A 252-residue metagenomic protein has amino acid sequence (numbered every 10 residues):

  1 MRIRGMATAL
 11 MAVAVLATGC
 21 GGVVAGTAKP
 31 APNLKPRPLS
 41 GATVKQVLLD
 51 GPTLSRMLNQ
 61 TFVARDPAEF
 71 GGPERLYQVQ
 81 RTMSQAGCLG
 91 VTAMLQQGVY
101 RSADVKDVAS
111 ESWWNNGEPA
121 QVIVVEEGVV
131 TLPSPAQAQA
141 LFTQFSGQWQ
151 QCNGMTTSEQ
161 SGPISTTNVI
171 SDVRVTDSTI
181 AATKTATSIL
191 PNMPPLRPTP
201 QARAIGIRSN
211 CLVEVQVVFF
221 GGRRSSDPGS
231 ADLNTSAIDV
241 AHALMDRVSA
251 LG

Functional and structural regions predicted by a protein language model:
M1-V13: N-terminal export and membrane-targeting signals
L16-G19: C-terminal motif of bacterial Sec signal peptides marking the signal peptidase cleavage site
G21-V24: Bacterial signal peptide processing site
K29-P52: Post-signal peptide N-terminal segment of mature Sec-exported envelope proteins
F62-A202, D232, S236-D239, G252: A small/polar (G/S/T-enriched), proline-flanked helix-loop surface module common in exported/cell-envelope proteins
P195-G222: Short, well-structured beta-strand
V218-S236: A short acidic/glycine-rich loop-to-helix N-cap element
V240, L244-M245: Anionic, Ser/Thr-rich low-complexity intrinsically disordered regions
